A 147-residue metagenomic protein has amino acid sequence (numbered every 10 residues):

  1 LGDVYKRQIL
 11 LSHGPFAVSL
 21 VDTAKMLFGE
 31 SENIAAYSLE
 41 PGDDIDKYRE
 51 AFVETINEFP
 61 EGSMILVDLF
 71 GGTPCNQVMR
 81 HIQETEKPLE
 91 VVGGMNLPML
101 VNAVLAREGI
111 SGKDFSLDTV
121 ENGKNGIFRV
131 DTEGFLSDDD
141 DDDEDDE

Functional and structural regions predicted by a protein language model:
L1-Y5: Short, small-residue-biased leader/transition segments that mark boundaries at the very start of proteins
K6-E147: N-terminal loops that bind phosphate or other acidic moieties and the adjacent beta-alpha structural core
